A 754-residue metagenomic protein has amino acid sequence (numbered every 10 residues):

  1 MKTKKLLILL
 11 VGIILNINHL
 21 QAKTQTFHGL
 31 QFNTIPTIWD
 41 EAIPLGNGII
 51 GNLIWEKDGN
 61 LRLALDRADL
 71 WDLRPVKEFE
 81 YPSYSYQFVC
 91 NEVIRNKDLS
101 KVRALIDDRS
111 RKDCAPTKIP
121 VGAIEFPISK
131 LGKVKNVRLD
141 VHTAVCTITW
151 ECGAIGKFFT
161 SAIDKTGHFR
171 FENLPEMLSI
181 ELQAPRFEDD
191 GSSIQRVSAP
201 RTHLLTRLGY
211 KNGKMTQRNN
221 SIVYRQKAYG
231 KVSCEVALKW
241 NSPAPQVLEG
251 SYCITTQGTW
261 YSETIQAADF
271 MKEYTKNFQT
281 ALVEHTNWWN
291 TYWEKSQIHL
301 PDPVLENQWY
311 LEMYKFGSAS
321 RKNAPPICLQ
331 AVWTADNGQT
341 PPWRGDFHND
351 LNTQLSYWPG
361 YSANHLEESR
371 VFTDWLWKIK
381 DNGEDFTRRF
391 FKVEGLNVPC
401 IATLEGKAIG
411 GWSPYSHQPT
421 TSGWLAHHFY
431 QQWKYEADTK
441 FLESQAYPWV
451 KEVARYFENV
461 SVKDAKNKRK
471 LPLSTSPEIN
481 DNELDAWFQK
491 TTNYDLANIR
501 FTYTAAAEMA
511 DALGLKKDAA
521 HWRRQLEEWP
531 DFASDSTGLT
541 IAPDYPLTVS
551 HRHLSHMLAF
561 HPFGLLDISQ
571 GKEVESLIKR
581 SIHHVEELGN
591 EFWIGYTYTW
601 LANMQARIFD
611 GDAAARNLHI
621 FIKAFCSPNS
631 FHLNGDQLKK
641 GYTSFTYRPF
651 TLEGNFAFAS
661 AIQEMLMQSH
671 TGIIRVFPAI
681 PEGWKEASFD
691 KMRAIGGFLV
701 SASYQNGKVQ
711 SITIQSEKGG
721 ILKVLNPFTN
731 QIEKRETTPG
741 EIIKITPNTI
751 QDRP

Functional and structural regions predicted by a protein language model:
M1-T24: Bacterial Sec-dependent N-terminal signal peptides
K23-D346, L366-S369, L376-D385, G514 (+2 more regions): Acidic/polar, glycine-enriched structural segments that form the non-catalytic walls/loops of the carbohydrate-binding
Y81, N349-D385, K407, P414 (+4 more regions): Active-site core of glycosidic bond-cleaving carbohydrate-active enzymes
S110-S129, P649-I695, L699-V700: Catalytic cores of secreted or luminal carbohydrate-active enzymes
C152-G156, S161-T166, Q431-F441, Q445-P448 (+1 more regions): A conserved hydrophobic secondary-structure block that centers on an alpha-helix together with its immediately flanking
A154, A162-K165, N173-S193, A199-P200 (+5 more regions): Beta-rich accessory regions
Q330-W343, K392-W412, K468-T492, L539-H551 (+4 more regions): Carbohydrate-binding/catalytic loop surfaces
E452-M509: Acidic/histidine-rich catalytic neighborhood
